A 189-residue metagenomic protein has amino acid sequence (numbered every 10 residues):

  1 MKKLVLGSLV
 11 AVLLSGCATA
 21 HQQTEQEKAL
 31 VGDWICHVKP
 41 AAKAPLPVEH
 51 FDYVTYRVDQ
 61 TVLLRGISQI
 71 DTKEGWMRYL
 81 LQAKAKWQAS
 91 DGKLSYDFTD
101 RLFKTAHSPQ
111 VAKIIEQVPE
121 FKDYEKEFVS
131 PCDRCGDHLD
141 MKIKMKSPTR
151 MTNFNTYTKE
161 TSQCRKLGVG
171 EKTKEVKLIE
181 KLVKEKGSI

Functional and structural regions predicted by a protein language model:
L4-L14: Sec-dependent N-terminal signal peptides
C17-S90, S95-I189: Lipid interaction determinants
